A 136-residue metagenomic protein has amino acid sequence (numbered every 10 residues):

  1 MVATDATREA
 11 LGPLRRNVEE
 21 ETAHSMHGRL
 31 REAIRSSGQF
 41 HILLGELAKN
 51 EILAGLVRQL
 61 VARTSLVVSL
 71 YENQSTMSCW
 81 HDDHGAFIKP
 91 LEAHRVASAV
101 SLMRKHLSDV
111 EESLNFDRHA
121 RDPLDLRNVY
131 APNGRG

Functional and structural regions predicted by a protein language model:
T4-S69, W80-K89, A93, S98-D109: Conserved amphipathic alpha-helical segments that form helical-bundle/coiled-coil interaction surfaces
R29, S75-T76, P132: A generic structural signal for short
A33, L53-G55, Q74-S78, D117-L124: Juxtamembrane/interface motifs at transmembrane-helix termini
V96-G136: C-terminal effector-binding regulatory domain of bacterial HTH transcription factors
